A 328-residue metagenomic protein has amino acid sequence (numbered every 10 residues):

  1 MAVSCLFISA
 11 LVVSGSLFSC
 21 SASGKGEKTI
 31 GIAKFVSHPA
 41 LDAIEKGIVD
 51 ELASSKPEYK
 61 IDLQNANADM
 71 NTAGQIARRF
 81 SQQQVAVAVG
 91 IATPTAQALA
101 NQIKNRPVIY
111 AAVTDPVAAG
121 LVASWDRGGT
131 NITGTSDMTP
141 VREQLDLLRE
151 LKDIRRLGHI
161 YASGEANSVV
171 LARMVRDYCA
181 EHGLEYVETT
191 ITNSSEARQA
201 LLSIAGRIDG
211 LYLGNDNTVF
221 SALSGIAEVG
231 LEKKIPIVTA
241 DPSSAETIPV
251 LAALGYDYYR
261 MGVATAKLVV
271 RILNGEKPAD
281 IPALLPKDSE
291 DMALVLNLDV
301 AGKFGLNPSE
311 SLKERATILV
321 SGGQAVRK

Functional and structural regions predicted by a protein language model:
A2-C5, V12-K328: Short hydrophobic alpha-helices and adjacent helix-cap/hinge residues
